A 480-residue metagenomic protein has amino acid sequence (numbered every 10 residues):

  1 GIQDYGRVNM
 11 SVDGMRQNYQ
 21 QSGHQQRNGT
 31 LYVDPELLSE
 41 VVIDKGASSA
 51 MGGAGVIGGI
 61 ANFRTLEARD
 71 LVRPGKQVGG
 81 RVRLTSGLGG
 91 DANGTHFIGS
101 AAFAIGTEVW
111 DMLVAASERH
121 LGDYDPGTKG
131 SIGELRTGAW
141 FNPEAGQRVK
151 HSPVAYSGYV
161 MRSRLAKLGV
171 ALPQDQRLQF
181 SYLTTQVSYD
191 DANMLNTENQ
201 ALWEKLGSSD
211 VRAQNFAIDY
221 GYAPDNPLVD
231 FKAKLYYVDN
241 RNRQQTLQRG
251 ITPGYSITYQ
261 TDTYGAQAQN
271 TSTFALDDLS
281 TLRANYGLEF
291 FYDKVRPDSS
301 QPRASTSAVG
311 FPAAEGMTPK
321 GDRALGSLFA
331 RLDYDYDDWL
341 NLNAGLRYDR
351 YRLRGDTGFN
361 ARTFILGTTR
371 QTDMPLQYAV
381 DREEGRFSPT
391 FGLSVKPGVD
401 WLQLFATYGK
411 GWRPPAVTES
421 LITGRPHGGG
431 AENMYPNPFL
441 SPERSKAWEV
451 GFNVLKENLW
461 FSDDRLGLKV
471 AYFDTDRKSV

Functional and structural regions predicted by a protein language model:
G1-E36, K45-I60, R64-K76: Flexible, glycine/serine/threonine-rich loop segments and coil->beta-strand junctions that form periplasmic-facing
A47, I60, T65-I105, A116 (+1 more regions): Short strand-turn segments of transmembrane beta-barrel domains in outer membranes, especially the first one or two
A68-V78, E108-V109, D175, A223-D230 (+4 more regions): Short loop/turn motifs that connect adjacent beta-strands in outer-membrane beta-barrel proteins
L84, L228-T246, K396, Q403-G409 (+2 more regions): Membrane-embedded beta-barrel scaffold of Gram-negative outer-membrane proteins
A92-L121, P126, G130-Y189, R212-Q214 (+5 more regions): Transmembrane beta-barrel wall of Gram-negative outer-membrane proteins
T128-S152, A192-L206, Q245-S256, S300-G316 (+2 more regions): Solvent-exposed loop segments that connect transmembrane elements
H151, T281-L402, R425: Signature of Gram-negative outer-membrane beta-barrel scaffolds
A155-M161, D175-F231, N240-T263, E315 (+1 more regions): Flexible loop and strand-edge segments within Gram-negative outer membrane beta-barrel domains
